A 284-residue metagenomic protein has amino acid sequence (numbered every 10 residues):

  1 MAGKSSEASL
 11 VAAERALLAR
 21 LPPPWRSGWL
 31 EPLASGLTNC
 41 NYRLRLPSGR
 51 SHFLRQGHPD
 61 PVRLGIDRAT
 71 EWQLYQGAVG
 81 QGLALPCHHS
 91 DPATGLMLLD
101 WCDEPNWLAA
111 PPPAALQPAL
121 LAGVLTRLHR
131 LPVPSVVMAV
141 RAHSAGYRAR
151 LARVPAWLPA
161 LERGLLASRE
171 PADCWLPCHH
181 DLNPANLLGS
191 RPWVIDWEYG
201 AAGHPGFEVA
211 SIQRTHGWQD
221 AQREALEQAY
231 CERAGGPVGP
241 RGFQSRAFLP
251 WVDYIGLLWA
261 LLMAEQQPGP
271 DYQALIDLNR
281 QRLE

Functional and structural regions predicted by a protein language model:
A8-W25, R130-H180, P184, G242 (+1 more regions): An alpha-helical support segment within catalytic cores of ATP-dependent transferases
L21, G82, L125-V133, R169 (+4 more regions): A general structural signal marking secondary-structure boundaries and capping sites
P23-W29, G235-S245: Short, surface-exposed acidic
E31-V137: ATP-binding pocket architecture of kinase catalytic cores
A34-L46, R50-L54, L165-F207: Active-site acidic catalytic loop and adjacent metal/ATP-binding pocket of ATP-dependent phosphoryl transfer enzymes
R68, A247-W251: Start-of-helix signal in alpha-solenoid helical-repeat scaffolds, especially tetratricopeptide repeats
G206-G236, P250-P268: Active-site activation/catalytic loop segments of kinase-like enzymes and analogous catalytic loops in related
L258-E284: ATP/Mg2+ or Mg2+-diphosphate-binding catalytic cores that bind nucleotide phosphates or diphosphates via glycine-rich
